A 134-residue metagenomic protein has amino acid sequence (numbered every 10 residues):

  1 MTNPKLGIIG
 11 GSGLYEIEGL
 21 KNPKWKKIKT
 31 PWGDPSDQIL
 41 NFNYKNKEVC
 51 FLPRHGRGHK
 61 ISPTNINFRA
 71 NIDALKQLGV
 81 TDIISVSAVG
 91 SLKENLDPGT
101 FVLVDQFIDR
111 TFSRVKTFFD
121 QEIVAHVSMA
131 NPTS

Functional and structural regions predicted by a protein language model:
M1-N131: Metabolite-binding pocket within alpha/beta catalytic cores that recognizes anionic/polar moieties
